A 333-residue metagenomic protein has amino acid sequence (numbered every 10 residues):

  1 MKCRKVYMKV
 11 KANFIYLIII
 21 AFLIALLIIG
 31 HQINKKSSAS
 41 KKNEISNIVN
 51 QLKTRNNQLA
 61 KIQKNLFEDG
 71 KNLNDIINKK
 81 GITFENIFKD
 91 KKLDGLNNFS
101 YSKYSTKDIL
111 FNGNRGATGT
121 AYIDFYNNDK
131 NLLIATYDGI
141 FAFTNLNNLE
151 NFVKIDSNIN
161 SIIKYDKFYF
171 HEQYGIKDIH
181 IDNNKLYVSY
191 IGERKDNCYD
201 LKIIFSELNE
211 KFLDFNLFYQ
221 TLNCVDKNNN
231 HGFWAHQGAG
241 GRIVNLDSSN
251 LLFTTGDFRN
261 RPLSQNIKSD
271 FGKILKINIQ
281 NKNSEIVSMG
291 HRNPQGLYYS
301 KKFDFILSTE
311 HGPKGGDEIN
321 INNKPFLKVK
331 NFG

Functional and structural regions predicted by a protein language model:
R4-F22: N-terminal Sec-pathway targeting helices
N13, F22-S105: Sequence/structural signature of beta-propeller modules and their immediately flanking N-terminal secretory/stalk
N65-S100, L133-A135, A142, Y174-I176 (+1 more regions): Beta-propeller domain segments
E85-G116, N147-F170, L208-F233, S269-Y298: Blade-edge beta-strand/turn elements of extracellular beta-propeller and related beta-sheet repeat scaffolds
K103-F141: Beta-strand-rich domains and repeat architectures in extracellular enzymes and scaffolds, especially beta-propellers
N114-N128, F168-N183, K227, F233-N250 (+1 more regions): Beta-rich, blade/repeat-based domains predominating in secreted/periplasmic proteins but also intracellular
N131-I134, K185-S189, N250-T254, F305-T309: Conserved beta-propeller blade signature
I191-C198, H231-W234, P262-K268: Short consensus segments that form the blades of beta-propeller domains, in both extracellular/periplasmic
